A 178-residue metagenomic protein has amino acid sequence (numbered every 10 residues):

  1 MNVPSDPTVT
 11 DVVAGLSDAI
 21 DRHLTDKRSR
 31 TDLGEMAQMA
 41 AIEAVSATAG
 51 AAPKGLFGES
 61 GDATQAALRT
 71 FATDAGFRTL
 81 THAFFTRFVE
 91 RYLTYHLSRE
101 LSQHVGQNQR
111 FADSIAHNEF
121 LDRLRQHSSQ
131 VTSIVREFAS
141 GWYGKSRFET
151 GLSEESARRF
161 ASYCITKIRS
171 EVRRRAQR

Functional and structural regions predicted by a protein language model:
M1-R69, A157-A161, E171, R175-A176: Long acidic/polar interaction regions in large eukaryotic complex-forming proteins
V45-V135: A contiguous, surface-oriented mixed alpha/beta subdomain in the mid-to-C-terminal portion of proteins that forms
V131-R178: Eukaryotic terminal intrinsically disordered regions
